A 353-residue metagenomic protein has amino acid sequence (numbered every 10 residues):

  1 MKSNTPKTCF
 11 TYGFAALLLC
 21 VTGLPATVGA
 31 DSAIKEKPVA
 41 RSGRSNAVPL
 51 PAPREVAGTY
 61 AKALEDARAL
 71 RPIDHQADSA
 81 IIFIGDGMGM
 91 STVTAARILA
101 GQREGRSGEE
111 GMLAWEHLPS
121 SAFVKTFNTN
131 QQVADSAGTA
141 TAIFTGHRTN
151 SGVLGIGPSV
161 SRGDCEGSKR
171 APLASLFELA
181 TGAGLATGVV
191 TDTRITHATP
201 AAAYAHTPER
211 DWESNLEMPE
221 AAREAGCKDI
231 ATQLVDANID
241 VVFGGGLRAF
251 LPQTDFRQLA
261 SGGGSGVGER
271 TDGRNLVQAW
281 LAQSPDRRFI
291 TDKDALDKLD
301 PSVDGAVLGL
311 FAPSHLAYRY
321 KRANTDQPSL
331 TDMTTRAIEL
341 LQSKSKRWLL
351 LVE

Functional and structural regions predicted by a protein language model:
K2-F14: Bacterial N-terminal signal peptides that target proteins for export
Y12-G13, I82, F177, T334: Hydrophobic alpha-helical segments
Y12-G23: Bacterial N-terminal signal peptides
F14, D31-A33, V352: N-terminal low-complexity/intrinsically disordered extensions
V28-G305, P313: N-terminal catalytic scaffold of extracellular/periplasmic and nuclease hydrolases that process anionic headgroups
K293-E353: Anion-binding catalytic surfaces of enzymes that hydrolyze or transfer phosphate/sulfate esters
